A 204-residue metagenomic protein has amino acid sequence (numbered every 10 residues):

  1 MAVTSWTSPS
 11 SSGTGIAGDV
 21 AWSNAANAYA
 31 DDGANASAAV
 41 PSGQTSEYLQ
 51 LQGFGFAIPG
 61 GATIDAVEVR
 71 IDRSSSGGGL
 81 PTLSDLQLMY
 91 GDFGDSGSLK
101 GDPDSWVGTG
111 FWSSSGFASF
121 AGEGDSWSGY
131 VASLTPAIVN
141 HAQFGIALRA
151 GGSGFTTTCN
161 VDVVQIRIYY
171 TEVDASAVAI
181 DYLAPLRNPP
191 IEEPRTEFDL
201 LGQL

Functional and structural regions predicted by a protein language model:
M1-V178, L200-Q203: Disulfide-rich extracellular domains of secreted proteins
V178-L204: Viral virion structural and adsorption modules
